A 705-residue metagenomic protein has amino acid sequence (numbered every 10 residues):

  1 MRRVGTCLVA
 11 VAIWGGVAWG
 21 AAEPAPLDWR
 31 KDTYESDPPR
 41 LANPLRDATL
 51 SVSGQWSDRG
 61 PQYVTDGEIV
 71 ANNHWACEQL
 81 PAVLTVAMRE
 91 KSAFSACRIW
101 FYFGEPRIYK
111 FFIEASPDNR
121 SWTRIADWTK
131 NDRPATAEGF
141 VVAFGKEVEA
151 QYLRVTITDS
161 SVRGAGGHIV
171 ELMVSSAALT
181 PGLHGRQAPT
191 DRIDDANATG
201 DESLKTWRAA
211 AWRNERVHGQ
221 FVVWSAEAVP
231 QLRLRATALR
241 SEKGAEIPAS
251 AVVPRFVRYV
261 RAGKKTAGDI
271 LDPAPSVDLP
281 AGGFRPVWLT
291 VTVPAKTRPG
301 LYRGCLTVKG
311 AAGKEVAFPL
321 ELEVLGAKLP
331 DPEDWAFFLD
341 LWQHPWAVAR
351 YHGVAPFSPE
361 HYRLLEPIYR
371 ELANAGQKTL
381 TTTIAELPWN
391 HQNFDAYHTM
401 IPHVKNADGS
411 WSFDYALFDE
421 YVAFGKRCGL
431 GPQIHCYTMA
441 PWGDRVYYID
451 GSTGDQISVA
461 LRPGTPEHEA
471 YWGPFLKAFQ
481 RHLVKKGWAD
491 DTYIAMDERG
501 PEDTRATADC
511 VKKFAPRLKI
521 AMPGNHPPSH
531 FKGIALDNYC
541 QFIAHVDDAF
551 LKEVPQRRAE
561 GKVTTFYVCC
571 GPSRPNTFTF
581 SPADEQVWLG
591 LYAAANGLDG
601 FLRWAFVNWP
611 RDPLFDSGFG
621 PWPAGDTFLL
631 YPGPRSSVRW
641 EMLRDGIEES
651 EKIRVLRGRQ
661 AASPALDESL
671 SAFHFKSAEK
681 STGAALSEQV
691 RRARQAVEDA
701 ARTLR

Functional and structural regions predicted by a protein language model:
C7-G16: Bacterial N-terminal signal peptides
A22-L27, T33, P38, D58-A126 (+2 more regions): Aromatic, loop-rich ligand-recognition surfaces of beta-strand-rich domains
N72-C77, N131, F144, W207-A209 (+2 more regions): Beta-strand-rich interaction surfaces with strong enrichment in secreted/lumenal proteins
A87, R98-W100, Q220-W224, T292: Short edge beta-strand/loop segments characteristic of extracellular beta-sandwich folds
P181-S203, R216, V223-L289, T297-R298: Surface-exposed binding patches on compact interaction domains or structured appendages
V291-T292, Y302-G310, V316-R517, P523-G533 (+1 more regions): Aromatic-lined carbohydrate-binding surfaces of glycoside hydrolases
R445-I449, Q456, A460-H526, L598 (+1 more regions): Catalytic domains of carbohydrate-active enzymes that cleave complex glycans
N538-F619: Catalytic-core region of carbohydrate-active enzymes that cleave or remodel glycosidic bonds
